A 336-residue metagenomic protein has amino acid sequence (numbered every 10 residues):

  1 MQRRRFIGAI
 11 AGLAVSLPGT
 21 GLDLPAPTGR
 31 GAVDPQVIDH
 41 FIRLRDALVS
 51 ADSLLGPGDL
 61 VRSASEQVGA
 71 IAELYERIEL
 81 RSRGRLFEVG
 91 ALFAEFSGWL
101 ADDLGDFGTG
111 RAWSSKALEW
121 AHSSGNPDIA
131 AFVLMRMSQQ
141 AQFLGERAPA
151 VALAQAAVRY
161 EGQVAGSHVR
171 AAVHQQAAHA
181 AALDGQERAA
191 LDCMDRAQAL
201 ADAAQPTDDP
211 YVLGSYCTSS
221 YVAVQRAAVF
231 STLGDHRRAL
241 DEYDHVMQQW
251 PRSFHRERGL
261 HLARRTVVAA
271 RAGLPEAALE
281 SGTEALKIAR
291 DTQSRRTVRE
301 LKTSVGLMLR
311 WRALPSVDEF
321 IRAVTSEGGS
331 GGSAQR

Functional and structural regions predicted by a protein language model:
M1-P35: Compositionally biased, long intrinsically disordered regions
G29-R336: Conserved binding/catalytic microenvironments
